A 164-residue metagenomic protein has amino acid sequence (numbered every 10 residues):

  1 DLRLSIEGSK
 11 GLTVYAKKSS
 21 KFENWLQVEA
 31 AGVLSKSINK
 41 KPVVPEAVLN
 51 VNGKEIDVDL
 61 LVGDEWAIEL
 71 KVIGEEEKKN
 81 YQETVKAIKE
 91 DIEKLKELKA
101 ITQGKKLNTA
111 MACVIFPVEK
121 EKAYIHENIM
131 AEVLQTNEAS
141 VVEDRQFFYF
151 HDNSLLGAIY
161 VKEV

Functional and structural regions predicted by a protein language model:
D1-E46: Acidic-basic catalytic patches of nuclease active cores, encompassing PD-(D/E)XK and other metal-cofactor nuclease
A16, E77-K86, K122-I129: Short, flexible/disordered intra-domain loops and linkers
E29-L34, K79, C113-V114: Catalytic lumenal/periplasmic loop and adjoining terminal transmembrane helix of membrane glycan-assembly enzymes
P42-A67: Catalytic centers of nucleases
L60-K78, L95: Conserved catalytic cores of phosphodiester-cleaving nucleases, focusing on short active-site segments
E75-K99: Mg2+/Mn2+-dependent nuclease catalytic core
K99-M130: Nucleic-acid nuclease catalytic cores
Y124-V164: Non-catalytic C-terminal interaction segments of nucleic acid-processing enzymes
